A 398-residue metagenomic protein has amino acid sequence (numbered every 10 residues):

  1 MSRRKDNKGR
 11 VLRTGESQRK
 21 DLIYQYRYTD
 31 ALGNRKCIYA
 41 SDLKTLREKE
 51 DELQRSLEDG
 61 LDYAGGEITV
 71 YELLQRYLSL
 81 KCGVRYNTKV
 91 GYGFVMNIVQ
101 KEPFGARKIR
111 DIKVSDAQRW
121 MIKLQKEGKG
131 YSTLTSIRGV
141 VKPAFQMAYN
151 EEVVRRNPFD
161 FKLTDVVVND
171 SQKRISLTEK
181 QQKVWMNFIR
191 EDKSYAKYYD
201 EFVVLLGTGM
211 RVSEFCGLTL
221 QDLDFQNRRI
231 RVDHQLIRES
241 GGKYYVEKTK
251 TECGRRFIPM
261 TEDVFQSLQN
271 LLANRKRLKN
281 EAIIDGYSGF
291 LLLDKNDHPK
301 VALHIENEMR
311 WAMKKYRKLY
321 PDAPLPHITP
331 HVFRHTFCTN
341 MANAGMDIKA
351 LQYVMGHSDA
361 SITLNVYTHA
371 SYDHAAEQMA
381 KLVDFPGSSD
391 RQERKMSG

Functional and structural regions predicted by a protein language model:
S2, N227, S240, Y245-R255 (+3 more regions): C-terminal secondary-structure termini that scaffold catalytic or DNA-interacting sites
S17-D111, S115-Q118, A273-Y287: N-terminal DNA-binding module of tyrosine recombinases/phage integrases
L22, T135-I137, N150, V154-L218 (+4 more regions): Basic, Lys/Arg- and aromatic-enriched nucleic-acid-binding interface segment
Y26, A117, V141-F145, F215 (+4 more regions): Short, basic/aromatic-rich helical patch in the C-terminal catalytic core of site-specific tyrosine
D30, C37-D42, L78-V153, S171 (+3 more regions): N-terminal core-binding DNA-recognition domain of tyrosine site-specific recombinases/integrases
Y131, N187-Y198, T208, I258 (+5 more regions): Short, basic (Lys/Arg/His-rich) helix/loop patches that form interaction surfaces in the mid-to-C-terminal regions
V168, S176, Q235-L236, M355-A380: Catalytic-site neighborhood detector that most strongly recognizes the C-terminal catalytic loop/helix of tyrosine
D222-R229, M346-V366: Short, polar N-cap/turn motifs at the start of nucleic acid-interacting alpha helices
